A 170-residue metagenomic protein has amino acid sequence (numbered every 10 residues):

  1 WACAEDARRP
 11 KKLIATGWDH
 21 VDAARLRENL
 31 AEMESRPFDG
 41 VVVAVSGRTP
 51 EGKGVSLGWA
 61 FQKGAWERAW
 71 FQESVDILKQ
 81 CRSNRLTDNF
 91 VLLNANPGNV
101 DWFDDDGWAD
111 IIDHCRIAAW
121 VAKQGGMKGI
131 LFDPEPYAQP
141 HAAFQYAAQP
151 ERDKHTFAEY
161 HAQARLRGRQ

Functional and structural regions predicted by a protein language model:
E5-Q170: Glycan-processing catalytic domains of CAZymes
